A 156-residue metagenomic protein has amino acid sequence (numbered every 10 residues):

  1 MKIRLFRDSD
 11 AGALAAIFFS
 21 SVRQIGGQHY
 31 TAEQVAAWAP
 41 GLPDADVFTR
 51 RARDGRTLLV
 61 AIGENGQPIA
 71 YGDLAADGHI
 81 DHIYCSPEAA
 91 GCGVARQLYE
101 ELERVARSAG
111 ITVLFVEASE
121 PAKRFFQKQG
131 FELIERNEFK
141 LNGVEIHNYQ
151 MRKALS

Functional and structural regions predicted by a protein language model:
M1-I3: Extreme N-terminal starter segment of soluble prokaryotic enzymes
L5-D8, A16-A90, Y99-E101, V105 (+3 more regions): Acetyl-CoA-dependent GNAT
A13: Charged catalytic carboxylate motif
G55, H79, T112, E145-H147: Exposed loop/turn and edge beta-strand positions of beta-sandwich/beta-sheet ligand-binding modules
G93: Conserved G/P- and acidic residue-centered "switch" motifs that form tight phosphate/ATP-binding loops in soluble
A106-S119: Conserved GNAT acetyl-CoA-binding A-motif
F115-E117, E132-Q150: Conserved catalytic-core motifs of GNAT/GCN5-like acyltransferases
F126-Q127, F131: Conserved active-site tyrosine of GNAT-family acetyltransferases
